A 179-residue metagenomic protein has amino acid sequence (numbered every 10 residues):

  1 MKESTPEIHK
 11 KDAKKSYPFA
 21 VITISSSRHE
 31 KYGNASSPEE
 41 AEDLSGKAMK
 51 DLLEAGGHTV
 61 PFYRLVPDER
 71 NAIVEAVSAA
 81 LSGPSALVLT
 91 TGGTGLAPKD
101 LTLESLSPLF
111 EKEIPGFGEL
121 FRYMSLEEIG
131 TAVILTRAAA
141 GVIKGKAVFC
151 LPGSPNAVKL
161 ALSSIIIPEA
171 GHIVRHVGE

Functional and structural regions predicted by a protein language model:
M1-E179: Non-catalytic beta/alpha edge segments that cap or flank active sites
